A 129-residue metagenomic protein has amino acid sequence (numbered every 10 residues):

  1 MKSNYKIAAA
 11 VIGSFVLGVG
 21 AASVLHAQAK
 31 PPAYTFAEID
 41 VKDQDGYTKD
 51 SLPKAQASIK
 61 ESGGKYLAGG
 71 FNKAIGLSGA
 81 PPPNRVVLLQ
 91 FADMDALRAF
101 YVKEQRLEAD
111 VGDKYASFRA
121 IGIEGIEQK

Functional and structural regions predicted by a protein language model:
M1-I12: Bacterial N-terminal signal peptides that target proteins for export
A9-V11, A22-S23, Q56, D110: Intrinsic disorder/low-complexity segments
L17-R98, E124-K129: Short S/T/G/P-rich N-terminal loop/turn motif that feeds into the first structured element of a domain
S51, Y101, G112: Short, flexible helix/strand-to-coil boundary loops that buttress conserved ligand/catalytic motifs in alpha/beta
K54, K103-Q105: Alpha-helix boundary/capping residues
Q105-Y115: A common structural junction motif
K114-I121, K129: C-terminal partner/receptor-binding element of secreted or periplasmic proteins
